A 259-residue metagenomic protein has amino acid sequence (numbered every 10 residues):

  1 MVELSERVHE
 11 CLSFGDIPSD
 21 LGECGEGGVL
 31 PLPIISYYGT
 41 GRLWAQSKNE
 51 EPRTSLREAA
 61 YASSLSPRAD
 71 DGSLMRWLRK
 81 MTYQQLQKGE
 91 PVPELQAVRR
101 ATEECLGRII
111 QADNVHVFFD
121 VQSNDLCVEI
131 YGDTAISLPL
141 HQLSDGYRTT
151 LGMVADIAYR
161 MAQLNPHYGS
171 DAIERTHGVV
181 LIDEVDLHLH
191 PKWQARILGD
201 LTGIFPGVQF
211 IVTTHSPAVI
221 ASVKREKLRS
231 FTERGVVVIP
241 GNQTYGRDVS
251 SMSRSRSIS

Functional and structural regions predicted by a protein language model:
V2-I109, S253-R256: Coupling/switch segment of ABC-type P-loop NTPase heads
D20-E23, V29, Q46, A59 (+10 more regions): Sparse, context-dependent recognition of short Cys/His-centered cofactor- or disulfide-binding micro-motifs
G28-P31, V121, Y245: A generic structural signal for short, non-catalytic loop/turn and secondary-structure boundary residues
S36-G39, N114-D120, C127, V212 (+1 more regions): A structural signal for short, well-ordered beta-strand segments and their strand-loop junctions that often border
S63-R175: Extended helical coiled-coil dimerization/tether regions that scaffold and oligomerize large DNA-maintenance assemblies
D125-R256: Switch/communication elements of ASCE P-loop NTPase nucleotide-binding domains
